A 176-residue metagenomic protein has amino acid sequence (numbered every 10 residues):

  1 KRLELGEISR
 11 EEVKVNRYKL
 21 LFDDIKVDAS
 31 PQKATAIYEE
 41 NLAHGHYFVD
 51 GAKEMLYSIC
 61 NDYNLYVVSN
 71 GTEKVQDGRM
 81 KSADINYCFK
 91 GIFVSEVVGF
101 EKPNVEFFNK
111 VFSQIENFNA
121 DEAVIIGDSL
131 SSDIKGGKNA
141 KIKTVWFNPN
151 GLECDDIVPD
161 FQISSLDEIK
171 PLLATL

Functional and structural regions predicted by a protein language model:
K1-D50: N-terminal helical cap/lid subdomain that shapes the substrate entry/recognition surface in HAD-like hydrolases
E12-R17, Y47, E54, Y87 (+2 more regions): Generic recognition of short, well-ordered alpha-helical interface segments
A29, Y57, T72-L176: Asp-based, Mg2+/Mn2+-dependent phosphohydrolase catalytic module
G51-D62: Catalytic-core regions built around general acid/base machinery
D62-Y63, K141: Glycine-centered short loops/turns at secondary-structure junctions
N64-L65, A123: Short hydrophobic/aromatic beta-strand element in the GNAT-like acyltransferase core that lines or flanks the acyl-donor
S69: Conserved phosphate-coupling serine/threonine residues in phosphotransfer and NTP-handling enzymes
